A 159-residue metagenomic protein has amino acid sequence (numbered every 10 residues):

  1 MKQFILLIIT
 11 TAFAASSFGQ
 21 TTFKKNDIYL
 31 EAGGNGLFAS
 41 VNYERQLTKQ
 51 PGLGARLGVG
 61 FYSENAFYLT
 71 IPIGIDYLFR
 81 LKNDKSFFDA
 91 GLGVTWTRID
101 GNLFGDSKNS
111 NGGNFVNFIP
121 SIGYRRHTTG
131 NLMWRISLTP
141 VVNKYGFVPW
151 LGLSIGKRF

Functional and structural regions predicted by a protein language model:
M1-K24, I155, F159: Bacterial Sec-dependent N-terminal signal peptides
F23, N35-F38, L47-G54, G60-F159: Outer-membrane beta-barrel transmembrane domain signature
D27-N35: Short strand-turn segments of transmembrane beta-barrel domains in outer membranes, especially the first one or two
N42-Y43: A short acidic, amphipathic alpha-helical/loop segment
